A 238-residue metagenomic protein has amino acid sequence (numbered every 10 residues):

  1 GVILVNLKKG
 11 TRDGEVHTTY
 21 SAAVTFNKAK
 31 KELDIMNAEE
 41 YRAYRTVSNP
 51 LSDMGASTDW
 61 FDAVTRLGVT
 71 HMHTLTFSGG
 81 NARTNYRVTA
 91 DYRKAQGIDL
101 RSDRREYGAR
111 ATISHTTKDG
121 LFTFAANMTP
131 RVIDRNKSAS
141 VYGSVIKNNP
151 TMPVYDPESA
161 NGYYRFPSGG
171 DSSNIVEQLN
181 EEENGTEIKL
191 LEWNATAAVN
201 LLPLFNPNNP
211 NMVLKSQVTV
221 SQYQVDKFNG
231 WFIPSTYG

Functional and structural regions predicted by a protein language model:
G1-T58, T116-K147: N-terminal, post-signal-peptide soluble/periplasmic segments of Gram-negative outer-membrane pore/transport systems
L7, Y20, N37, V69 (+3 more regions): Residues on the lipid-exposed face of transmembrane beta-strands in outer-membrane beta-barrel proteins
G10-V16, G80-R83, K118-F124, L202-L214 (+1 more regions): Short loop/turn motifs that connect adjacent beta-strands in outer-membrane beta-barrel proteins
T18-A22, V88-A90, F124-A126, A195 (+1 more regions): Membrane-embedded beta-strand positions of outer-membrane beta-barrel proteins
A29, T58, T70-D91, A95-S102 (+4 more regions): Flexible loop and strand-edge segments within Gram-negative outer membrane beta-barrel domains
V64-G68: Short Gly/Pro-enriched turn/cap motifs at secondary-structure boundaries
E187-I188, N194-L201, P207-V220: Charge-patterned, long linear interaction tracts outside catalytic cores
